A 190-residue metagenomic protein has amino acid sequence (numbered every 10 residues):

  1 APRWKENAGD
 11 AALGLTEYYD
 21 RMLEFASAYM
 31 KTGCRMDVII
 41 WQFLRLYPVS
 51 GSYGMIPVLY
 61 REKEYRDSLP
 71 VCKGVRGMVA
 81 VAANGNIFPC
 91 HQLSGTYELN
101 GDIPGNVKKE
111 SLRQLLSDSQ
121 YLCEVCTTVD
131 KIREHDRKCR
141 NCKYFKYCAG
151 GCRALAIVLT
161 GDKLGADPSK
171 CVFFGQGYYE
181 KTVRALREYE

Functional and structural regions predicted by a protein language model:
A1-I87, Q92-E110: Radical SAM enzyme [4Fe-4S]-AdoMet core and its adjacent flexible, acidic and glycine-rich loops/tails across
A28, Q114-D118, F174, A185: Residues that form generic nucleotide/phosphate-binding pockets
M36-Q42, T128-K131, L186: Short, flexible loop/turn segments with low-complexity composition
L69, S94-Y144: Membrane-interface junctions of multi-pass transporters
C90, L115, G151: Residues that scaffold the ATP/ADP-binding catalytic core of kinase and kinase-like folds
V129, R133-K181: Cysteine-cluster motifs in flexible loop/terminal segments that predominantly coordinate metals
E180-E190: Iron-sulfur (Fe-S) cluster-binding modules
